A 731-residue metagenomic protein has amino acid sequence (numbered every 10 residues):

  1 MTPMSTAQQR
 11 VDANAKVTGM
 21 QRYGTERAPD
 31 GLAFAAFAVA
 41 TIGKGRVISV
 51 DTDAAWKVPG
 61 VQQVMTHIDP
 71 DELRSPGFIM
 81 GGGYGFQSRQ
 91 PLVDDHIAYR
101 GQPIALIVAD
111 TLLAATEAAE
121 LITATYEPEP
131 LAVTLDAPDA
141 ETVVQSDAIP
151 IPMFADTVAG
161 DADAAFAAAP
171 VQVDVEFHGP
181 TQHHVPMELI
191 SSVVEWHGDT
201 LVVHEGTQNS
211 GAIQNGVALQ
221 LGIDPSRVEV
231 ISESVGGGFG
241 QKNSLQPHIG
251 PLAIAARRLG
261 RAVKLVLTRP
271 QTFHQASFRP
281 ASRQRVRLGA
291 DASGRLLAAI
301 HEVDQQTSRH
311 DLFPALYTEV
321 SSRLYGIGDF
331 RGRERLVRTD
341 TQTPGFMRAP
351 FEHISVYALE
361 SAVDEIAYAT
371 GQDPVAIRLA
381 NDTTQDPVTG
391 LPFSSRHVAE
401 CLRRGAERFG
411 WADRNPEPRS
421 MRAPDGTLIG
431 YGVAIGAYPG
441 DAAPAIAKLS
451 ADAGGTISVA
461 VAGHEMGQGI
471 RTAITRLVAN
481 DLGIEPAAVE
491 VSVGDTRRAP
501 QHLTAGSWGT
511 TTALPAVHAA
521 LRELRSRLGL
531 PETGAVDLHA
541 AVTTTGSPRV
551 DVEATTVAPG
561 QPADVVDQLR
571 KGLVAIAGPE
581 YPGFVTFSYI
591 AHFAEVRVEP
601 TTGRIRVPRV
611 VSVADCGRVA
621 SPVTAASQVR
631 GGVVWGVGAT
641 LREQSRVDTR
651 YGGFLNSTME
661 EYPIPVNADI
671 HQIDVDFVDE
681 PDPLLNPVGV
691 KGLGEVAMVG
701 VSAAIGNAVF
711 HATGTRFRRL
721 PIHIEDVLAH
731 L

Functional and structural regions predicted by a protein language model:
M1-P150, V175: Flexible, low-hydrophobicity surface segments
T6, D12-T18, M80-G83, Q87 (+4 more regions): Glycine-rich loop/linker segments at domain edges
V11-A15, E120-L131, Q208, N215 (+5 more regions): Extended active-site and interfacial segments that coordinate phosphate-rich ligands in large catalytic machineries
H67-I68, G222-R227, R257-V263, A292 (+4 more regions): C-terminal catalytic domains of large/alpha subunits in multi-subunit enzymes
R74-I79, A118-L121, G206, Q214-G216 (+10 more regions): Short acidic, glycine/serine/threonine-rich loops at helix termini
G77-I79, A168-Q182, L265-T272, G426-I435 (+1 more regions): Short Pro/Gly-enriched beta-strand edge/turn motifs at strand-loop
D110, R261-T307, H518-V542: Phosphate/diphosphate-binding loops
S234, G238-G260, K264-V266, I470 (+1 more regions): Thiamine diphosphate
